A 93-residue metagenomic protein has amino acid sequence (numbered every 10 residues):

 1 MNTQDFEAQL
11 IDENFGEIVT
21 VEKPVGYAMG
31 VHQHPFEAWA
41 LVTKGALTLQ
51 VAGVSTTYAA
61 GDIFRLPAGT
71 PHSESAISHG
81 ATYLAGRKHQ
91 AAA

Functional and structural regions predicted by a protein language model:
M1-I11: Extreme N-terminal tail/first-helix region
E17-H34, A68-G69: Conserved short histidine dyad/triad with adjacent acidic residue
Q33-L49: Short, conserved beta-strand element in jelly-roll/cupin
A46-T48, S55, P71, G80: Structural motif
A52-A68: Short acidic-glycine-tyrosine-enriched beta hairpin
A68-A93: Ligand-binding loop in jelly-roll beta-barrel domains
